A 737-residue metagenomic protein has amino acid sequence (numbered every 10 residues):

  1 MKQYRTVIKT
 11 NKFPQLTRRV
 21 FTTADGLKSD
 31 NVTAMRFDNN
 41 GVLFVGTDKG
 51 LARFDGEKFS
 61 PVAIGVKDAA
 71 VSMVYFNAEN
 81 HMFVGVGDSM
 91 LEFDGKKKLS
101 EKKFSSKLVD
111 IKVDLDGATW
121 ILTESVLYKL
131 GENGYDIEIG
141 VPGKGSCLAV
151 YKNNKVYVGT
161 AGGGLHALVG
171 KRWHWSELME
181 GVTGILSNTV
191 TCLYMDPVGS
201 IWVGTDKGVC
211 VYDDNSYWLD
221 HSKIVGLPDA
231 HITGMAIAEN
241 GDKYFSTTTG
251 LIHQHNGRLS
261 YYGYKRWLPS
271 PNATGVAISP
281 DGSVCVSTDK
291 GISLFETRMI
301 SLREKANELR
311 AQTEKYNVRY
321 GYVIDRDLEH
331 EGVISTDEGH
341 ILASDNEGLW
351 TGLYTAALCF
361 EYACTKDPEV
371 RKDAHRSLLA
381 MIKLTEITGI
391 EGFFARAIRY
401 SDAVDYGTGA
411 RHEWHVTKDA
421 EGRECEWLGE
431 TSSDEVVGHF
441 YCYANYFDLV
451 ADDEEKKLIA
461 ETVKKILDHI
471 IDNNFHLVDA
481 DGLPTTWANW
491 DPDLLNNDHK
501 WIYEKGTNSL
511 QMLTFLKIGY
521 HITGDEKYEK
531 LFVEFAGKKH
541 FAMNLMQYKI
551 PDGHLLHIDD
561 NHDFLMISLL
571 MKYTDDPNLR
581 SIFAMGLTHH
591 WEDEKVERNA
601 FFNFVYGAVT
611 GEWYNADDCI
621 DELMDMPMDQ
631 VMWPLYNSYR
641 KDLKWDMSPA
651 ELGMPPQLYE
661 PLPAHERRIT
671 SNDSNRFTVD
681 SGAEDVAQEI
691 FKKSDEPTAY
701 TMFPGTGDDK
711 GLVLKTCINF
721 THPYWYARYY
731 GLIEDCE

Functional and structural regions predicted by a protein language model:
Y4, F13-N40, P61-E79, S100-D116 (+4 more regions): Short coil-to-beta transitions that initiate beta-strands within beta-rich domains
V42-V45, H81-F83, A118-I121, K155-V158 (+3 more regions): Conserved beta-propeller blade signature
D48-A52, G87-L91, E124-Y128, A161-L165 (+3 more regions): Loop/turn residues immediately N-terminal
D55-K58, F93-K97, G131-G134, V169-R172 (+3 more regions): Short loop/turn segments that connect beta-strands within beta-propeller blades
Y261, R303-I334, D373-I390, E461-A480 (+4 more regions): Long, well-ordered core segments of solenoidal/helical folds
P280-G282, K290, E296-Y316, F564-E737: Terminal, non-catalytic domain-edge segments
D327-I334, S344, K372-E504: Extended ligand-binding groove/face enriched in aromatic
G352-D367, R423, G438-E455, N508-D525 (+3 more regions): Well-ordered alpha-helical scaffold segments within catalytic/enzyme domains
